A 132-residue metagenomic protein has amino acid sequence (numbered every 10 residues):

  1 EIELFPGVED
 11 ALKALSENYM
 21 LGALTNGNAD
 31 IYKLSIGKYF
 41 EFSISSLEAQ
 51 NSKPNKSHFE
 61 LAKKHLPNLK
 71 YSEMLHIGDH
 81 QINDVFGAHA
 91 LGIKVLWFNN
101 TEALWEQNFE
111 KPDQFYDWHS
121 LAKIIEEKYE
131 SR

Functional and structural regions predicted by a protein language model:
E1-G7: Metal-dependent phosphoesterase signature
E9, K13, Y19-R132: Asp-based, Mg2+/Mn2+-dependent phosphohydrolase catalytic module
